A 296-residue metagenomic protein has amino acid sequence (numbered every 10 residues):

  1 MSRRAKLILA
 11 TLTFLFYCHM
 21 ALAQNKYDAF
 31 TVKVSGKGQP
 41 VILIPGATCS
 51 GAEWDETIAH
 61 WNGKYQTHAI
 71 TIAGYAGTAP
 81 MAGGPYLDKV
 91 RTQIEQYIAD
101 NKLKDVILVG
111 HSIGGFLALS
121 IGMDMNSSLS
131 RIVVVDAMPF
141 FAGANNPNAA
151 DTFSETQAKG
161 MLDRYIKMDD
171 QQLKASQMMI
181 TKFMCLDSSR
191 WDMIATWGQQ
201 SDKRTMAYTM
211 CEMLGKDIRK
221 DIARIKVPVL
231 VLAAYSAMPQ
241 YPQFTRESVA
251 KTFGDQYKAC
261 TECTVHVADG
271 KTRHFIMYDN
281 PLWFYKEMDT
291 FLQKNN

Functional and structural regions predicted by a protein language model:
M1-Y27, V229, N295: Bacterial Sec-dependent N-terminal signal peptides
V34-P80: Conserved HGGG/HGGXW glycine-rich cap/lid loop of the alpha/beta-hydrolase fold
A69-V109, I113: Active-site loop/oxyanion-hole signature of alpha/beta-hydrolase fold enzymes
L103-N146: Conserved hydrolase catalytic core segment
I132-M168: Flexible "cap/lid" loop of the alpha/beta hydrolase fold
A149, Y165-D221: Conserved alpha/beta-hydrolase catalytic His-Asp/Glu region
V229-T272: Conserved loop-alpha-helix segment in the C-terminal half of the alpha/beta-hydrolase fold that carries the catalytic
A268, T272-P281, Y285: Catalytic histidine-centered segment of alpha/beta-hydrolase-like enzymes
